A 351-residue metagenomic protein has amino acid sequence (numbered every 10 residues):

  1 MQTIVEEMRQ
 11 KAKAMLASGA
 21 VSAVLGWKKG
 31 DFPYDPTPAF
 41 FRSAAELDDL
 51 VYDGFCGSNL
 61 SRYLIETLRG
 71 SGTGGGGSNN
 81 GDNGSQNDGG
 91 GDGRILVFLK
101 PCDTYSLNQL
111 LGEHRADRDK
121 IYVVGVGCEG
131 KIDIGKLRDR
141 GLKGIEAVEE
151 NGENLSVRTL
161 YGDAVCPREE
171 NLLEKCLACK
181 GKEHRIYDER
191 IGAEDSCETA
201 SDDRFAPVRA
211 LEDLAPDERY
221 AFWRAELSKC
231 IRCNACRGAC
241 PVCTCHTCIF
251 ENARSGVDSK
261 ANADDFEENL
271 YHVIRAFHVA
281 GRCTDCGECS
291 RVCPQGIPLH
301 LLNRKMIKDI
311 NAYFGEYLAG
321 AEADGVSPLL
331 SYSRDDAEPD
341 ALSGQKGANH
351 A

Functional and structural regions predicted by a protein language model:
M1-W223: Iron-sulfur-associated redox domains of electron-transfer enzymes in respiratory and anaerobic energy metabolism
V97-K100, C230, V292: Active-site-adjacent beta-strand anchor residues
D103, C236, C289: A generic "binding-loop/recognition-motif" signal
S106-Q109, A239, V292: Phosphate- and divalent-cation-binding pockets in alpha/beta enzyme and binding domains that engage nucleotide-derived
L111-H114, C230, D309: Alpha-helix boundary/capping residues
C179, C233, C286: Short Cys/His-rich metal-coordination motifs, predominantly Zn2+-binding knuckles/fingers
A200-S228, V242-A351: Ferredoxin-type iron-sulfur electron-transfer modules in oxidoreductases and energy-metabolism complexes
R232-R237, C243: Hydrophobic, aromatic-lined core segments that form the binding pocket/scaffold for planar heteroaromatic ligands
